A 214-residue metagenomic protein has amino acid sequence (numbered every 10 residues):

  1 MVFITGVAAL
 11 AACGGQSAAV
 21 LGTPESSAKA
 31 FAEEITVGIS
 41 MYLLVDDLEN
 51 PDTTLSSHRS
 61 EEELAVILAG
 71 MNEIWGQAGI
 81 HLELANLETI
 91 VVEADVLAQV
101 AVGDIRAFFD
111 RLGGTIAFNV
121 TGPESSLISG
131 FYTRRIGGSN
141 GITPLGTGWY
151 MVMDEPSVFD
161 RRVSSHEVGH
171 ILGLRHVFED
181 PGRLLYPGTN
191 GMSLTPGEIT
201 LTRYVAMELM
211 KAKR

Functional and structural regions predicted by a protein language model:
M1-V2: Bacterial N-terminal signal peptides that target proteins for export
A8, R183-R214: Replace "(M1/M4/M9/M12/WLM)" with "(e.g., M1/M4/M8/M9/M12/M26/WLM)" and add "not limited to" to clarify scope
L10-A12: C-terminal motif of bacterial Sec signal peptides marking the signal peptidase cleavage site
G14-E124, M210-K213: Propeptide-to-catalytic entry region of secreted or membrane-anchored zinc metalloproteases
K29-A32, D110-E179, T189-S193: Active-site-proximal segment of zinc-dependent metalloprotease catalytic domains
M41-L43, Y132, P187: Hydrophobic side chains in beta-strands
N50-E63, N140-G148, S193-Y204: Short, polar loop/linker segments at the starts of domains and inter-domain junctions
S60-G70, D160-S164, V168, E198-L201: Stable alpha-helical elements in mature extracytoplasmic
